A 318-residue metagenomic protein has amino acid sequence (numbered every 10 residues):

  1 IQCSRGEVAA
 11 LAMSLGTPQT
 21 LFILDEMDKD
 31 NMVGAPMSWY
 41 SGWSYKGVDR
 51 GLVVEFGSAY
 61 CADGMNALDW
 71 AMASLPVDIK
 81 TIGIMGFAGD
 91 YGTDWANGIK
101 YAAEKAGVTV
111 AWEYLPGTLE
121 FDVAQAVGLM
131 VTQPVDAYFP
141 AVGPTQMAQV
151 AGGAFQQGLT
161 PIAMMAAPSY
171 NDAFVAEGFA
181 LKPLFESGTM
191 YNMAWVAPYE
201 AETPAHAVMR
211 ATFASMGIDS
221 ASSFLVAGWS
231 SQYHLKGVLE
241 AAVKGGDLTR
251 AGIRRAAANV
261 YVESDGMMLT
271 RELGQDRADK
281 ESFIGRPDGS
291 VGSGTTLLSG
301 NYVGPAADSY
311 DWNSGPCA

Functional and structural regions predicted by a protein language model:
I1, A59, G315-P316: Extracellular secreted precursors and ectodomains with disulfide-bonded cysteine-rich loops/domains
I1-A9, D69-S74, F121-P134: Short, well-structured alpha-helical segments in soluble
E7-Y114, I162-S187: Extracytoplasmic ligand/sensor domains, especially the bilobed periplasmic-binding protein
T17-D28, V135-Q157, S231-Q232, K236: Hydrophobic alpha-helical
S41, A154-W229, S314-P316: Extracellular/periplasmic periplasmic-binding protein-like sensory domains
E55-T81, E120-A124, M147, A173-F174 (+2 more regions): Hydrophobic alpha-helical segments within soluble ligand-binding/sensing domains
A88, A96-K100, P144, Q149 (+1 more regions): Extracellular/periplasmic ligand-binding modules, especially the Venus flytrap/periplasmic-binding
V260-A318: Solvent-exposed, acidic/polar segments of extracytosolic/periplasmic ligand-binding ectodomains
